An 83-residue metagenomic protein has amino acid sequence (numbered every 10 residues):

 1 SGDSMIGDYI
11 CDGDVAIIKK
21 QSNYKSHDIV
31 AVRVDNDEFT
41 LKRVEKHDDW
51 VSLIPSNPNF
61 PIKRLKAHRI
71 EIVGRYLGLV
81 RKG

Functional and structural regions predicted by a protein language model:
S1-G83: Acidic/glycine-rich C-terminal interaction modules and beta/coil loop segments that lie outside canonical DNA-binding
